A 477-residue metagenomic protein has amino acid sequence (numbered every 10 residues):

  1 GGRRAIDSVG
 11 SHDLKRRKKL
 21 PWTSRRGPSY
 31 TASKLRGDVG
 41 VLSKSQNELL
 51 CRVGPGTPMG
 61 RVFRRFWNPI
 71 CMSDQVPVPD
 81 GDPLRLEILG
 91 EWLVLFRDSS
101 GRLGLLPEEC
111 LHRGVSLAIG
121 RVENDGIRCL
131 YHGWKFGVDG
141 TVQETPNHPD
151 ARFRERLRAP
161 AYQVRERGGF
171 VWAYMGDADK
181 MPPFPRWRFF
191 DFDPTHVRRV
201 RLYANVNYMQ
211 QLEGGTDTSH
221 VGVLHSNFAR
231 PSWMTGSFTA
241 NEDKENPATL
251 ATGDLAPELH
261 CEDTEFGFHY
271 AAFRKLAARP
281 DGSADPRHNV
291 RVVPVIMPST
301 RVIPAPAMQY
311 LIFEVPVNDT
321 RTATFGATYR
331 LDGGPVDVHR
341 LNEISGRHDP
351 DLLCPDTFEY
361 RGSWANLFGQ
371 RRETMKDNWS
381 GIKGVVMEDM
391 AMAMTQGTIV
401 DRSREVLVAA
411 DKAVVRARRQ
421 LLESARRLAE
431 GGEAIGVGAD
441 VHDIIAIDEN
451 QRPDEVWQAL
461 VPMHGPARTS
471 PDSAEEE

Functional and structural regions predicted by a protein language model:
G1-G2, G10, G27: Residue-identity detector for glycine
I6-V9, V39: Short hydrophobic transmembrane-like helices used for membrane targeting/insertion
R17-K18: Charged/polar low-complexity intrinsically disordered segments
W22-R64: A boundary/linker detector
W22-Y30, C51, P55-G56, C71-R198 (+4 more regions): Rieske [2Fe-2S] iron-sulfur-binding domain
S24-T31, G37, P55, P77 (+2 more regions): C-terminal catalytic domain of Rieske-type non-heme iron oxygenases
